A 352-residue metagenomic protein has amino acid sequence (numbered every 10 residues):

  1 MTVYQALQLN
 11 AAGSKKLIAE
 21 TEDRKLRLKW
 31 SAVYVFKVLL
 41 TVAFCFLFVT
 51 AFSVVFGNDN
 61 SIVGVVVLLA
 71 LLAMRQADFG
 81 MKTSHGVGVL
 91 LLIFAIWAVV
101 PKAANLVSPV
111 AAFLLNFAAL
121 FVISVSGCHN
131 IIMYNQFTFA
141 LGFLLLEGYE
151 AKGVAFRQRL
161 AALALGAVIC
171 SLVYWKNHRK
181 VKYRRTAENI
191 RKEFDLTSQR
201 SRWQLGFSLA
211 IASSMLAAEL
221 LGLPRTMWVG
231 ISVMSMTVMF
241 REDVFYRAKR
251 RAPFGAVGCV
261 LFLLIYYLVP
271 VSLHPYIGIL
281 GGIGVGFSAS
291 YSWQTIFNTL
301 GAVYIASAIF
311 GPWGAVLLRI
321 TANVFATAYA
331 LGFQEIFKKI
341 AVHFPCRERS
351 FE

Functional and structural regions predicted by a protein language model:
M1-L90: N-terminal signal-anchor module of multipass membrane proteins
M1-V35, N177-S201, V342-E352: Intrinsically disordered, low-complexity non-transmembrane regions of multi-pass membrane transporters
A19, V42-F46, D59-A77, L114-K152 (+3 more regions): Pore- and pathway-forming membrane helices of multi-pass small-molecule/ion transporters and channels
F44, F48-F52, L91, A95-A104 (+10 more regions): Alpha-helical membrane-inserting segments
A51-V66, V100-F117, A162-L165, A217 (+2 more regions): Structural signature of hydrophobic alpha-helical transmembrane segments
T83-L92, I131-G142, K249-G258, F297 (+1 more regions): Cytoplasmic-side transmembrane-helix entry/capping segments in multi-pass membrane proteins
P101-K192, L196: Membrane-interface helix-loop-helix junctions at boundaries between adjacent transmembrane segments
A212-V269: Transmembrane helical segments that form the transport core of multi-pass membrane transport proteins
